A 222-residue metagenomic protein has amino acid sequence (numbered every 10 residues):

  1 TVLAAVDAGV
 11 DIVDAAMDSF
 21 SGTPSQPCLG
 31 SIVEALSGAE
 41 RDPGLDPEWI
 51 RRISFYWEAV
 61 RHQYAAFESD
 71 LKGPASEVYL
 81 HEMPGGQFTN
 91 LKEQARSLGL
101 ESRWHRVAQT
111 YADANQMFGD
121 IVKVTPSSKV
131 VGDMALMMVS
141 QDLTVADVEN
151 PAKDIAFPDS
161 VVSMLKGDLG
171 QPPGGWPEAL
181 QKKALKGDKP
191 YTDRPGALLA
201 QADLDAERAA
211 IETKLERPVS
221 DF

Functional and structural regions predicted by a protein language model:
T1, D18-F20, S76: Active-site beta-loop-alpha junctions enriched in small/polar residues
T1-V10: Catalytic cores of alpha/beta
L3-A4, P27-S31, L36: Short low-complexity, flexible loop/linker segments enriched in glycine and/or proline with clustered acidic
G9, I32, Y111: Conserved, mostly hydrophobic/aromatic
V13-A15: Hydrophobic faces of well-ordered beta-strands that scaffold small-molecule active sites in alpha/beta enzyme cores
S25, V33-E34, P43-L100, Q116: Core active-site phosphate/anionic-ligand binding loop and the adjoining beta-turn-alpha structural block in enzyme
A39: Conserved thiamine diphosphate
K72-S76, E82, G86-F222: Terminal or standalone catalytic/regulatory effector modules within metabolic enzymes and repeat proteins
